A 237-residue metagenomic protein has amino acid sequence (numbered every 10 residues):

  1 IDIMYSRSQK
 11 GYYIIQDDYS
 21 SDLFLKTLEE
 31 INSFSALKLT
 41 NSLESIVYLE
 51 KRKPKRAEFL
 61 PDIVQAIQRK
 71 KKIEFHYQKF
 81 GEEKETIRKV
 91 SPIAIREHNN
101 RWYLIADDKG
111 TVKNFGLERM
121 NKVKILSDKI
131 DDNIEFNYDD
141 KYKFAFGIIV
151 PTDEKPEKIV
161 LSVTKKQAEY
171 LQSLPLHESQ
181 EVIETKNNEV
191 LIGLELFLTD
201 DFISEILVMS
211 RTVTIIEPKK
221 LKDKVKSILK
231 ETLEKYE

Functional and structural regions predicted by a protein language model:
D2-M4, P92-A94, E181: Short, surface-exposed charged micro-motifs
M4-K79: Bulky hydrophobic/aromatic content
K10-Y12, W102, V112, V190: Hydrophobic residues embedded in beta-strands of well-ordered beta-sheets
F24-K26, S127, D131-E135, L171-L174: Short, charged, solvent-exposed linker or helix-capping segments at domain edges/interfaces that act as flexible hinges
I46-V160: Core beta-strand-centered patch of the WYL/Sm-like small regulatory domain
K143-E237: Polybasic (Lys/Arg-rich)
